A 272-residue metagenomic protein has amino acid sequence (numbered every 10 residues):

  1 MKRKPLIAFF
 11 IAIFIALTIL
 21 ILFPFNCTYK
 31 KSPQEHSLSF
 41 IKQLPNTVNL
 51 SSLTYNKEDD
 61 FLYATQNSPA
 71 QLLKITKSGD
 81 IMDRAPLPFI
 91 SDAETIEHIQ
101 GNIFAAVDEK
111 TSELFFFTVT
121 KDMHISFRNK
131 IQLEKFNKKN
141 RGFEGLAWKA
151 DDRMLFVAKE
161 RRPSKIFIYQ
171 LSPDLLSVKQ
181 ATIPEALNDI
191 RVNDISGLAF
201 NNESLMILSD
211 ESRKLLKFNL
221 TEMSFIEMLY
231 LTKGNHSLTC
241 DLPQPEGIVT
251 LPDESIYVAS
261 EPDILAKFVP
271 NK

Functional and structural regions predicted by a protein language model:
K4-K272: Sequence/structural signature of beta-propeller domains
